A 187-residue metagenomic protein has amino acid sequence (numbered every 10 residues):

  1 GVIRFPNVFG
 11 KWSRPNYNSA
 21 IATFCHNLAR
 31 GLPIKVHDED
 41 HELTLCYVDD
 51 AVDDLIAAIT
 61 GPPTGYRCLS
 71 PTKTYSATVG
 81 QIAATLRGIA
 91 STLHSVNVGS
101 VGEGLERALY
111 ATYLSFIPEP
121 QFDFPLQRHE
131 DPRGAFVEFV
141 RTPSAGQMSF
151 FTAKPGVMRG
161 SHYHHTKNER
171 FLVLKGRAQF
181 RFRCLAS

Functional and structural regions predicted by a protein language model:
G1-V2, P6-L43, V48-I59: NAD(P)-dependent short-chain dehydrogenase/reductase
Y17, I21, V48, Y75 (+2 more regions): A structural signal for well-ordered alpha-helical scaffolds and beta->alpha junctions
V48-L55, V79-I82, G176: Non-catalytic, hydrophobic alpha-helical segments
A57-R128: Mid/C-terminal beta-alpha module of Rossmann-like enzyme folds, strongest in SDR-family dehydrogenases/epimerases
L69, T166-C184: Glycine- and acidic-residue-biased ligand/ion/polar-headgroup-sensing regions
F122-S161, K167: A short glycine-rich, His/Asp/Glu-containing loop-to-beta-strand
S187: Conserved metal-binding segment of the jelly-roll/cupin
